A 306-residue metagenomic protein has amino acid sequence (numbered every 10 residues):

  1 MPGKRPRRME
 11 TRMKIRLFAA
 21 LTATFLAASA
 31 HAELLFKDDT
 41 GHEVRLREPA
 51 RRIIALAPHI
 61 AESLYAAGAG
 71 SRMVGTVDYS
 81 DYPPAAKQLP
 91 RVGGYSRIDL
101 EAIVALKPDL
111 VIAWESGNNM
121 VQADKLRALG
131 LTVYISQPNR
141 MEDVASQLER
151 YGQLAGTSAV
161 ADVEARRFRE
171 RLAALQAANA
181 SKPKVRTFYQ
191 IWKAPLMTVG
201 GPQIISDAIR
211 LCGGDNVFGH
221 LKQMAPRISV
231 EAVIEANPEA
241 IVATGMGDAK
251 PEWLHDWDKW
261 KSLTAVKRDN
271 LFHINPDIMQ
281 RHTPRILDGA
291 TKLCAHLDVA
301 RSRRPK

Functional and structural regions predicted by a protein language model:
E10-A19: Bacterial N-terminal signal peptides that target proteins for export
A27-H31: N-terminal signal peptide c-region/cleavage motif recognized by signal peptidases
E33-F36, H42-E43, D109-L110, W114 (+3 more regions): Extracytoplasmic substrate-binding proteins
D39-G41, V92-E101, G117, L221-V230: Short helix-initiation/N-cap motifs at beta->coil->alpha
R51-L106, L110-S116, V217: A short, structured surface patch at a secondary-structure boundary
A57, E115-S116, I191, L221 (+3 more regions): Short secondary-structure boundary segments
V77, P202-A225, G245, F272-H273: His/Asp/Glu-enriched short active-site or ligand-binding loop at hydrolase and phosphoryl-transfer sites
L100-K107, L129, I228-N237: Short helices/loops that flank or line small-molecule/ion binding pockets
